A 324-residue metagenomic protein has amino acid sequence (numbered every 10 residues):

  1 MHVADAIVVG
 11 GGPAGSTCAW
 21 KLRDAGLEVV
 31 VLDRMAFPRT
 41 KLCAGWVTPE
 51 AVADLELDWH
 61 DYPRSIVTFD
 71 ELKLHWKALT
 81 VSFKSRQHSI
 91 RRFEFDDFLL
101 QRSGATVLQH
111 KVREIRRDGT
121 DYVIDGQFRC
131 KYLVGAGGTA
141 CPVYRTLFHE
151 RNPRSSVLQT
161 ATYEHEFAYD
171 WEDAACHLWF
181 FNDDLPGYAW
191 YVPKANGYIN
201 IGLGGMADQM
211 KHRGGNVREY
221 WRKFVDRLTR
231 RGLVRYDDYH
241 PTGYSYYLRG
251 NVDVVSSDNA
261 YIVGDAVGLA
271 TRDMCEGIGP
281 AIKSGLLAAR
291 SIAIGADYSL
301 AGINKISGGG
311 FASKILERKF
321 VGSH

Functional and structural regions predicted by a protein language model:
I7, G11, W20-L42: Glycine-rich FAD pyrophosphate-binding loop
G15-S16: N-terminal Rossmann-fold NAD(P) dinucleotide-binding loop
M35-D58: Conserved N-terminal glycine-rich FAD pyrophosphate-binding loop of Rossmann-like flavoproteins
W46, A140, R145-H177, L233-V234 (+1 more regions): Central beta-strand plus flanking loop segment that forms part of the substrate or channel wall within the catalytic
A53-D54, D61-T146, S156-T160: Conserved N-terminal helical subregion
E114, L185, Q209-A288, D297: FAD/FMN-dependent oxidoreductases across multiple families
W179-M210: Active-site substrate-recognition segment that forms the wall of the catalytic cavity or substrate channel
R290-H324: Active-site-proximal substrate-binding core of FAD-dependent oxidoreductases
